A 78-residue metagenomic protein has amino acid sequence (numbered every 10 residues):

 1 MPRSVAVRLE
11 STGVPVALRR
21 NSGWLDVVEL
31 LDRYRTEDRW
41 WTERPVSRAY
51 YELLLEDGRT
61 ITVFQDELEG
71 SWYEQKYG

Functional and structural regions predicted by a protein language model:
M1-G78: Non-catalytic peripheral regions of nucleotide-handling enzymes
